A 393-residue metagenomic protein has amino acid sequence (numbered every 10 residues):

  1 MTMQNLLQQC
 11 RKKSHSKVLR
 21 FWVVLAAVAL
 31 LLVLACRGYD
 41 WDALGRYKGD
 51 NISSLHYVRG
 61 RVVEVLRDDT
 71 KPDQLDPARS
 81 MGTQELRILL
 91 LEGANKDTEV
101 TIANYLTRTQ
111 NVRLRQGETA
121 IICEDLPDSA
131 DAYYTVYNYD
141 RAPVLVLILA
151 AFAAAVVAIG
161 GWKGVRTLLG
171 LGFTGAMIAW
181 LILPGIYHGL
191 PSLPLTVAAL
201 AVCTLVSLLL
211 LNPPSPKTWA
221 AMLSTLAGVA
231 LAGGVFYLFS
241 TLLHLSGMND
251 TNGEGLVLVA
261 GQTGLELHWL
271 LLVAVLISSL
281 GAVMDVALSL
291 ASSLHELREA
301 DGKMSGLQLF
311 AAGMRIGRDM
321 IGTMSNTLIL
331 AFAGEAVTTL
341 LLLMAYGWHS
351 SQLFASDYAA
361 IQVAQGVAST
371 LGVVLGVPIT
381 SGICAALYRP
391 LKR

Functional and structural regions predicted by a protein language model:
M1-D50: Hydrophobic secretory-pathway targeting helix
S14, H188, S192, G313-L328 (+1 more regions): Loop-to-transmembrane-helix entry motif
S53-G82: Structural detector for short beta-strands of small beta-barrel domains
L106-P143: Extended, hydrophilic extramembrane loops/domains of integral membrane proteins
A150-V157, W162-L258, L265-S278: Transmembrane alpha-helical segments that form the functional core of multipass membrane systems
S224-T225, V229, A260-I277, T323 (+3 more regions): Pore-lining and gate-forming transmembrane alpha-helices of multi-pass membrane transport proteins
L280-L288, L294-L340, G347: Helical hairpin unit composed of two closely spaced alpha helices linked by a short loop
D319, A331-R393: Hydrophobic alpha-helical transmembrane segments of membrane transport and translocation systems, primarily multi-pass
